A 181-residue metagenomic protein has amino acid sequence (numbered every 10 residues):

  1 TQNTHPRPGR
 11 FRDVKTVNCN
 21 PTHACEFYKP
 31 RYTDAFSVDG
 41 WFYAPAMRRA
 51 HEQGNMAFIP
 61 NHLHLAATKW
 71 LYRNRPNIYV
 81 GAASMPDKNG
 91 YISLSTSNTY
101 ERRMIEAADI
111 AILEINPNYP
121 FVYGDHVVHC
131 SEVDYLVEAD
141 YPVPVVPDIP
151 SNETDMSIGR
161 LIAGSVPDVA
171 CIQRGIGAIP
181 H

Functional and structural regions predicted by a protein language model:
T1-H181: Conserved alpha/beta enzyme-core scaffold
